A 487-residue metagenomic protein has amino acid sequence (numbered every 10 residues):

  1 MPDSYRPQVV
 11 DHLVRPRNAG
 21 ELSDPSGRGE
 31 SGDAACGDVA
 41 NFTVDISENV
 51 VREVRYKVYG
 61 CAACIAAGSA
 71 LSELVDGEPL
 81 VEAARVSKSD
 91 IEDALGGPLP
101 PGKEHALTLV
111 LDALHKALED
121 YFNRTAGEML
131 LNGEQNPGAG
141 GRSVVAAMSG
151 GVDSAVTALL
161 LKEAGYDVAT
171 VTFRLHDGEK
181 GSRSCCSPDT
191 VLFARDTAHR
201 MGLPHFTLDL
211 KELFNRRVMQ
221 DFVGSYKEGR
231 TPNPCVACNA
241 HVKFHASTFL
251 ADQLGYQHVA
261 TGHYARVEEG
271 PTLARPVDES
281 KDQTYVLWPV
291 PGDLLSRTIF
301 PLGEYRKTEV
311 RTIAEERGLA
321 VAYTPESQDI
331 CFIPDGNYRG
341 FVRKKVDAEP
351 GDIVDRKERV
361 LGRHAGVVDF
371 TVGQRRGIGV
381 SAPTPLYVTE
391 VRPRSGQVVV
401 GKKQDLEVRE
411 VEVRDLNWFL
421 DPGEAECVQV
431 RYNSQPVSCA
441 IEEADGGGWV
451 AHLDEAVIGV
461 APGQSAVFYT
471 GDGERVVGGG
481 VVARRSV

Functional and structural regions predicted by a protein language model:
M1-A147, T170: Domain-level signature for proteins that mediate thiol-based redox and metal-cofactor handling
V14-N18, D76, L80, G96 (+10 more regions): Generic secondary-structure signature for well-ordered alpha-helical cores
A67, A106, T157, R306 (+1 more regions): Hydrophobic (often cysteine-bearing) scaffold residues that line and stabilize catalytic clefts of nucleotide/cofactor
K88-L95, E228, W288-T298: Acidic/polar active-site rim loop that often engages polyanionic ligands
P100-H105, N233-C235, S296-E304: Flexible, glycine/proline-enriched loop segments at strand-loop-helix junctions that form or flank small-ligand binding
L130-W288, E309: ATP-dependent adenylation/nucleotidyltransferase module used to activate substrates
S149, G178, A260-V267, T272-V487: AMP-forming adenylation/ATP pyrophosphatase catalytic core
